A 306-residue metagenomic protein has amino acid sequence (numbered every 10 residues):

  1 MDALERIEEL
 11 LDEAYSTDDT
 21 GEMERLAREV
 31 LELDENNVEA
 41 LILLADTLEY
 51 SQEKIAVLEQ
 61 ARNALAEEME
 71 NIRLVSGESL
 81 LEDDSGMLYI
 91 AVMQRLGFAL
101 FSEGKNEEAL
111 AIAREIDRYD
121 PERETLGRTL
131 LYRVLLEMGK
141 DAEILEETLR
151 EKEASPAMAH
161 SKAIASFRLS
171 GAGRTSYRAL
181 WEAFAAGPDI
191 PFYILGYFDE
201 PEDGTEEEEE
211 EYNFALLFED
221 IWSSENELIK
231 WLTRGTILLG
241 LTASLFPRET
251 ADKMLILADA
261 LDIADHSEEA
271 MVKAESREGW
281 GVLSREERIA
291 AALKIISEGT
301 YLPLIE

Functional and structural regions predicted by a protein language model:
A3-L33, R95-S102: Alpha-helical segment of the N-proximal tetratricopeptide repeat
T17, L48-S51, E103, M138 (+1 more regions): Structural motif corresponding to the intra-repeat A-B loop/turn of tetratricopeptide repeats
T20, S51-K54, N106, D141 (+1 more regions): TPR-repeat structural position
V30, R62-G86, Y119: Flexible helix-coil transition and linker loops at the boundaries of alpha-helical arrays
A40, V92, L126-G127, M158 (+1 more regions): TPR alpha-solenoid repeat register
I55-M69, D117-P121, L149-P156, F167-F192: TPR/TPR-like (Sel1-like) alpha-helical repeat modules
S166-E306: Long, ordered, amphipathic alpha-helical scaffolds
